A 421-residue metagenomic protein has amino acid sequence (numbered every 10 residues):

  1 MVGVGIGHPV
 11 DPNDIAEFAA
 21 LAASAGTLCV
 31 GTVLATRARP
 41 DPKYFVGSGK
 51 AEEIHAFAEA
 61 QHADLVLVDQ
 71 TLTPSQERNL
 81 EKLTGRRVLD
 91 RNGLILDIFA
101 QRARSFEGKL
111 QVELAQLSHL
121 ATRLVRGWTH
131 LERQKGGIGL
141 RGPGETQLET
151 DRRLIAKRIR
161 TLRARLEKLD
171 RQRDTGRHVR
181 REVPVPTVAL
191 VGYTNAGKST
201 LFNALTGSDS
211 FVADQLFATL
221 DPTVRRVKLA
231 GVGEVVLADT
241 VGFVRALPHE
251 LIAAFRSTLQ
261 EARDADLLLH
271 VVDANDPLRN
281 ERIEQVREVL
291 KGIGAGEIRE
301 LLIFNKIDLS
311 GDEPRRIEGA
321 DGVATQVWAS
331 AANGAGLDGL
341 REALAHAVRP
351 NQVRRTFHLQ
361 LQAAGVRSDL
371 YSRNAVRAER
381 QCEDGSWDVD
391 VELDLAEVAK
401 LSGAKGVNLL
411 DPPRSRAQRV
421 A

Functional and structural regions predicted by a protein language model:
M1-D97, L410-A421: N-terminal accessory targeting/assembly segments
M1-V4, A19, T122-A196, F202-N203 (+4 more regions): C-terminal-of-GTPase-core extension/linker across diverse P-loop GTPases
G5-V10, R39-Y44, R102-E107, T146-Q147 (+4 more regions): Flexible beta-alpha connector loops of hexameric P-loop NTPases
D14-S24, L28, A51-A60, D69-R86 (+2 more regions): Conserved C-terminal guanine-recognition region of P-loop GTPase G domains, centered on the G4
N92-L96, L216-F217, A331-N333: Short, acidic/turn-prone active-site loops that include or flank metal/cofactor- and phosphate-binding residues
G93-L114: Short alpha-helix plus adjacent loop in nuclease-associated cores
R173, V179-P186, A204-V236, V244-A254 (+2 more regions): Switch I (effector-binding) loop of TRAFAC-class P-loop GTPase G-domains
